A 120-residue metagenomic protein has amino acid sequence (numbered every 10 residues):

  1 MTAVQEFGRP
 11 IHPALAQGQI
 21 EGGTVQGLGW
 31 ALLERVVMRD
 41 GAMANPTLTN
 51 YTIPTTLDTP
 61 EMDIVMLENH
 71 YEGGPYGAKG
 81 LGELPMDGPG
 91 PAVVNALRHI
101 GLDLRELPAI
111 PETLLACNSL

Functional and structural regions predicted by a protein language model:
M1-L120: C-terminal catalytic domains of large/alpha subunits in multi-subunit enzymes
